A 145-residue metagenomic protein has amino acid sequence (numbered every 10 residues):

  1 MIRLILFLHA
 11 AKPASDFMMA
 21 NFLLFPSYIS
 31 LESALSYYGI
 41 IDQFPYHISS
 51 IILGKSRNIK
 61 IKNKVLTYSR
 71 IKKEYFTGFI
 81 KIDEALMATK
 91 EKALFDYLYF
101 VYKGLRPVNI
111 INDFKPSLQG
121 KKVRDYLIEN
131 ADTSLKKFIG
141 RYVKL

Functional and structural regions predicted by a protein language model:
M1-P26, K62: Short beta-edge/loop segments at beta->alpha junctions of small alpha/beta modules that act as binding/recognition
L6-K12, L31, Y68-K73, L98-V101: Short amphipathic alpha-helical segments, especially helix-boundary/capping motifs
A11-S15, F25-Y28, I40-I41, K72-Y75: Short, charged/polar surface micro-motifs in flexible loops or helix N-caps
F17, L31-E32: A general structural signal for well-ordered alpha-helical packing
F25, S36-Q43, Y99, K103: Short helix-capping and hinge/turn segments at secondary-structure transitions, especially at repeat and domain
P26, K60, L86-K90: Short, well-structured alpha-helical patches and their helix-loop capping segments that border functional surfaces
E32-D83: Exposed, interaction-prone assembly regions rather than primary DNA-binding/catalytic cores
F79-L145: Hydrophobic alpha-helical interaction segments
